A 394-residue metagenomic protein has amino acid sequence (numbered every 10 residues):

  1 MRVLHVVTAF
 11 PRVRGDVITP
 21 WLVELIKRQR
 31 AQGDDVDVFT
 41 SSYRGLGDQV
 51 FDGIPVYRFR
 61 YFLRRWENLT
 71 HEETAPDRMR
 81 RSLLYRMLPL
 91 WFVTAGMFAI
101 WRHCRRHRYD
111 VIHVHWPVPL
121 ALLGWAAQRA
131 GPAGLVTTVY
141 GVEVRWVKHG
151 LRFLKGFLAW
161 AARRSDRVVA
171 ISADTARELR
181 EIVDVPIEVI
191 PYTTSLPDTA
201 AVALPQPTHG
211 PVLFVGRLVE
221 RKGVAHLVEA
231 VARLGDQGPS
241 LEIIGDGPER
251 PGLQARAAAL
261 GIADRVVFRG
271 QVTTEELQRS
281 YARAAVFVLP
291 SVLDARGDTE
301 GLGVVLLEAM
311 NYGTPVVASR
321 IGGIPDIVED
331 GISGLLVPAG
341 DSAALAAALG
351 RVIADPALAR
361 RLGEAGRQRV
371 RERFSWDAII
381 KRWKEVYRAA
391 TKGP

Functional and structural regions predicted by a protein language model:
M1-R60: N-terminal subdomain of nucleotide-sugar transferases
L4, T194, A203-V231, E242 (+1 more regions): Conserved donor-binding/catalytic core segment of Leloir-type glycosyltransferases
P20, G210-R233, P248-Q254, L335 (+2 more regions): A conserved mid-protein helix/loop that constitutes part of the nucleotide-sugar donor-binding site
D37-T40, P55-R60, G134-Y140, K155-A201 (+1 more regions): Donor nucleotide-sugar binding/catalytic pocket of nucleotide-sugar-dependent glycosyltransferases
Q254-E276: Nucleotide-activated donor-binding/catalytic signature segment of Leloir-type glycosyltransferases, i.e., the conserved
A282-G297, T314: Acidic donor-binding loop of glycosyltransferase active sites
L306, N311, P315-A318, V328: Short hydrophobic beta-strand element within catalytic cores of glycosyltransferases and related nucleotide-activated
I327-G331, L335-S342, R351-A357: Conserved acidic donor-binding segment of nucleotide-sugar-dependent glycosyltransferases
